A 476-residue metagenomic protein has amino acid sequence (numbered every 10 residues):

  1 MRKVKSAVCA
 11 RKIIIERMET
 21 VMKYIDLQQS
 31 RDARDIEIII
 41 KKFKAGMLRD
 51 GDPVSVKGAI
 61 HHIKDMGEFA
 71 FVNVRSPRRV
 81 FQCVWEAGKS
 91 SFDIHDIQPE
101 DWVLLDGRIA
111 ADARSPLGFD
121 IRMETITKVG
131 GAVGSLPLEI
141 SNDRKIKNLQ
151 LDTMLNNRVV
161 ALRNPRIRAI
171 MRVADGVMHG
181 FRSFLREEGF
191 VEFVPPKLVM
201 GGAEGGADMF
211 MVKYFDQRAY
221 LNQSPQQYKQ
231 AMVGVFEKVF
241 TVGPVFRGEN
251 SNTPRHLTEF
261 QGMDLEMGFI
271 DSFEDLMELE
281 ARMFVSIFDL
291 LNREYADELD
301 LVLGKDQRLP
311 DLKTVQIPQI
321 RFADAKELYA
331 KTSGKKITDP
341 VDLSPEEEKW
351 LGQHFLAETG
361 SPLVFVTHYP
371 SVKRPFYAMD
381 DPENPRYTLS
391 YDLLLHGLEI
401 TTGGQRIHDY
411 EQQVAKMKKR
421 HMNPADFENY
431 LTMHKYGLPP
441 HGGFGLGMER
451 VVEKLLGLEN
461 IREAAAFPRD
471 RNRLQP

Functional and structural regions predicted by a protein language model:
A7-A10: Short hydrophobic alpha-helical segments enriched in small aliphatic residues
K12-I14: Generic short N-terminal amphipathic or hydrophobic helices
K23-I270, T432: Class II aminoacyl-tRNA synthetase-like tRNA-binding/catalytic domains
A59, G176, G180-E188, S224-Q227 (+11 more regions): Generic, well-ordered alpha-helical scaffold segments in large soluble proteins
P99, G234-P244, L257-S272, L279 (+1 more regions): TRNA-recognition modules of translation machinery and tRNA-sensing kinases, especially anticodon-binding
P137-N142, A174, V194-L198, G243-P244 (+6 more regions): Short coil/turn segments at secondary-structure boundaries
E204, R282-L393, K419-G437: Metal-assisted phosphate- and nucleotidyl-transfer catalytic regions
